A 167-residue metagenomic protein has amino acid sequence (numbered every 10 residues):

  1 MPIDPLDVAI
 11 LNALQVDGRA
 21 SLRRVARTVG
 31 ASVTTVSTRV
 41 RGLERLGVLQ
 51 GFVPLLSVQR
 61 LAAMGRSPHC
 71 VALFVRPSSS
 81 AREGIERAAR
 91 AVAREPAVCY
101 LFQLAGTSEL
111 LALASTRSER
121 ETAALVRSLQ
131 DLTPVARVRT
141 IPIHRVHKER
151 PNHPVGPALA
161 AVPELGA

Functional and structural regions predicted by a protein language model:
M1-A167: A compositional/biophysical signature of low hydrophobicity enriched in polar/charged and small residues
